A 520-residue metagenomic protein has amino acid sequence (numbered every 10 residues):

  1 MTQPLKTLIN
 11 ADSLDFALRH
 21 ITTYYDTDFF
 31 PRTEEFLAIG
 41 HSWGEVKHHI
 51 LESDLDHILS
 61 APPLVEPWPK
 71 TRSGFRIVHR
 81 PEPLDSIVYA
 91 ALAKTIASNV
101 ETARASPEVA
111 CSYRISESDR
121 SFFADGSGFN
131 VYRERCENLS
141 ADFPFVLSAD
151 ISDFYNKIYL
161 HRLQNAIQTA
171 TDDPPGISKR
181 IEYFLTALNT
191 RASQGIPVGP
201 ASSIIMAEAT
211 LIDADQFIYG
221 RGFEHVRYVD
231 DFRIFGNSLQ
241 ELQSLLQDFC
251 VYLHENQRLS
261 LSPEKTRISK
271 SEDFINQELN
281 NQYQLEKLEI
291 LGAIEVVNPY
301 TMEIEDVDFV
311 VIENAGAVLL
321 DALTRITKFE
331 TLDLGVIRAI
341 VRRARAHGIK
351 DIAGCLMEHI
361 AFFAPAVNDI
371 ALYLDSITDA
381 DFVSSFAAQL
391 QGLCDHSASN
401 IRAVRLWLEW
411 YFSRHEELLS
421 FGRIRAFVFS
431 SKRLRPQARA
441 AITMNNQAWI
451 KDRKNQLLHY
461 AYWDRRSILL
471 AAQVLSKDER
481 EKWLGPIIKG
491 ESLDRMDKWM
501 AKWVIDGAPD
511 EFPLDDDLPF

Functional and structural regions predicted by a protein language model:
M1-P175, T186-P200: Conserved two-metal-ion catalytic palm core of "right-hand" nucleic acid polymerases, unifying RNA-dependent RNA
Y24-T27, S53, F329, G490 (+1 more regions): Surface-exposed polar/charged interaction patches
K70, K265, K270-E272: A general secondary-structure junction signal
A110-D119, R233-N237, E241, S269-E272: Beta-rich nucleic-acid/ligand-interaction surfaces
A124-V229, R233-E264, I268, K287 (+5 more regions): Conserved polymerase palm-domain catalytic core
I275-E289: Short, low-order "capping/linker" segments at domain edges
